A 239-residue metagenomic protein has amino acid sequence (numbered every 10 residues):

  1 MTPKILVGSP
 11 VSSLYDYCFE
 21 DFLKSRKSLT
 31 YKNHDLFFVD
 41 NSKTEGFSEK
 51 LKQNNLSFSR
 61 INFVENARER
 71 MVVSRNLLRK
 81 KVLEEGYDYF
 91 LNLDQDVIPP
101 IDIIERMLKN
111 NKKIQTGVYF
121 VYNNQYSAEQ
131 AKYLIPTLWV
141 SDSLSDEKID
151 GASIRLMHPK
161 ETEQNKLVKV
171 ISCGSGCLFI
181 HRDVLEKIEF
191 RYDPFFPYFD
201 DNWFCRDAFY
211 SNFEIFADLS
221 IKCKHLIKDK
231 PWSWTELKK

Functional and structural regions predicted by a protein language model:
K4-G8, D35, W203: Cell-envelope/extracellular polymer assembly enzymes that use nucleotide-activated donors
D21-H34: Short, acidic, metal-binding catalytic loop of nucleotide-sugar glycosyltransferases
N33-K43, R60-N62: Short beta-strand/loop segment that forms part of the nucleotide-sugar
G46-Y87: Active-site-proximal specificity loops/subdomain of glycosyltransferases
G86-I98: Short beta-strand-to-loop acidic/aromatic patch adjacent to the donor-nucleotide binding site
P100-Y192: Conserved catalytic core of nucleotide-sugar-dependent glycosyltransferases
K166-C177, R182-K239: C-terminal catalytic/acceptor-binding lobe
